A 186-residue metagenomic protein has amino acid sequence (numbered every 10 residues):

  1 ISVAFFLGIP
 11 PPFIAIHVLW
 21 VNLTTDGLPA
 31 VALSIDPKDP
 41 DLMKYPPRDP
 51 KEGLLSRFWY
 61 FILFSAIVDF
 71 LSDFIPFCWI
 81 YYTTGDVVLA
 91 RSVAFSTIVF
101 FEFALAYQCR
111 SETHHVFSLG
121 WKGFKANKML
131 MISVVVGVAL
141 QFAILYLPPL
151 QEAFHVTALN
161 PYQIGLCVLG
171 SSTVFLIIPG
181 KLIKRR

Functional and structural regions predicted by a protein language model:
I1-V116: Membrane-embedded transport module
S34, S96-R186: C-terminal transmembrane module of polytopic membrane proteins
